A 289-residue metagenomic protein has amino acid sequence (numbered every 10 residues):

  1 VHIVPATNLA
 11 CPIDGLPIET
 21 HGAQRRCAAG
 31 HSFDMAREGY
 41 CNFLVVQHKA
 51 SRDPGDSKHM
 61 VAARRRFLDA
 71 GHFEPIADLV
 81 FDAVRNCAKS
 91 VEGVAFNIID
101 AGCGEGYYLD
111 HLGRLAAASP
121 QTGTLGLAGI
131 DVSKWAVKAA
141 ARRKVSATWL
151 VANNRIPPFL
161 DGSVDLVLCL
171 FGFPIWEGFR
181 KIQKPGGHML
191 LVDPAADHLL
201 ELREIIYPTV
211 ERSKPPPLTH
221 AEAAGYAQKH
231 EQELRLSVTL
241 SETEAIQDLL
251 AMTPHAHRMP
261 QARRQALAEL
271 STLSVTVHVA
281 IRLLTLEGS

Functional and structural regions predicted by a protein language model:
V1-D53: N-terminal auxiliary segments of SAM/dcSAM-dependent transferases
A6, L234-S289: Conserved Class I S-adenosyl-L-methionine
A50, G55-L79, A83: Class I SAM-dependent methyltransferase Rossmann-like catalytic core, especially the SAM/SAH-binding loop
G93-G104: Conserved class I S-adenosyl-L-methionine
E105-Q121: Conserved SAM-binding loop of SAM-dependent methyltransferases across substrates and taxa, primarily the Class I
D131-S133: Conserved SAM/SAH-binding beta-strand->alpha-helix loop
V145-P157: Conserved SAM-binding strand-loop segment of SAM-dependent methyltransferases
G186-H198: Conserved beta-strand signature within the Rossmann-like core of class I S-adenosyl-L-methionine
